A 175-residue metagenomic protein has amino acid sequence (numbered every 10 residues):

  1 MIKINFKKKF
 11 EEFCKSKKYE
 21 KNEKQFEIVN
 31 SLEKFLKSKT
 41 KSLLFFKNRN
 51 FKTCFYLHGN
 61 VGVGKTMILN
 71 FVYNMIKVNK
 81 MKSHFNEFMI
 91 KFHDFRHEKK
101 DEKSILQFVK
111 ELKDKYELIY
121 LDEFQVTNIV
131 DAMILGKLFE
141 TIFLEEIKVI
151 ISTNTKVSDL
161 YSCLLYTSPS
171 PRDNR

Functional and structural regions predicted by a protein language model:
M1-L44: A short, basic N-terminal segment
L57: Hydrophobic anchor at the beta1->P-loop junction of P-loop NTPases
K65: Conserved lysine of the Walker
I68: Hydrophobic positions on the alpha1 helix immediately C-terminal to the Walker A/P-loop
S83-K113: Short glycine-rich substrate-engagement loop in P-loop NTPases that contacts/grips substrate
E102-M133: Conserved nucleotide-sensing/catalytic segment adjacent to the nucleotide-binding pocket in NTP-handling enzymes
K148-T153: Structural recognition of the conserved hydrophobic beta-strand(s) that form the central parallel beta-sheet of P-loop
Y166-R175: Single conserved hydrophobic/aromatic residue that forms the stacking wall/gate of nucleotide- or nucleobase-binding
